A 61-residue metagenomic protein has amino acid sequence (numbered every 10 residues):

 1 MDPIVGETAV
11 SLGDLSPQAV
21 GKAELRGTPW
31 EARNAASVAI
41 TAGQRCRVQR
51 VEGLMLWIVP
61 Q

Functional and structural regions predicted by a protein language model:
D2-Q61: Terminal membrane-proximal soluble interaction domains of membrane-associated proteins
